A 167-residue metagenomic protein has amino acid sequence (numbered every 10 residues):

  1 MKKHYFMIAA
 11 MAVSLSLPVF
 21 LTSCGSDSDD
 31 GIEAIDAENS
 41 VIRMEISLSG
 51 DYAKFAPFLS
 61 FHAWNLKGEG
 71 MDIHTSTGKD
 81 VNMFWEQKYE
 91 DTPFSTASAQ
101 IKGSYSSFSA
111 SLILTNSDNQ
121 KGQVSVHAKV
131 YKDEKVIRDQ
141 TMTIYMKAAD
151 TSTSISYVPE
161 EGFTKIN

Functional and structural regions predicted by a protein language model:
K2-Y5, S16-M44: Bacterial Sec-dependent N-terminal signal peptides
D36-E38, L48-K67: Sec-type signal peptide cleavage vicinity
A37-G50, G103-L112: Noncatalytic modules at the cell exterior or secretory-pathway interfaces, chiefly beta-strand-rich lectin/adhesion
S60, H127-Y131: Beta-strand signatures of extracellular beta-sandwich domains
K67-Q123: Mature extracytoplasmic domains of secretory-pathway proteins
T141-S152: Short, solvent-exposed aromatic-acidic interface loops
T153-N167: Short, low-complexity, Pro/Ser/Thr/Gly-rich segments in the mature regions of secreted, periplasmic
